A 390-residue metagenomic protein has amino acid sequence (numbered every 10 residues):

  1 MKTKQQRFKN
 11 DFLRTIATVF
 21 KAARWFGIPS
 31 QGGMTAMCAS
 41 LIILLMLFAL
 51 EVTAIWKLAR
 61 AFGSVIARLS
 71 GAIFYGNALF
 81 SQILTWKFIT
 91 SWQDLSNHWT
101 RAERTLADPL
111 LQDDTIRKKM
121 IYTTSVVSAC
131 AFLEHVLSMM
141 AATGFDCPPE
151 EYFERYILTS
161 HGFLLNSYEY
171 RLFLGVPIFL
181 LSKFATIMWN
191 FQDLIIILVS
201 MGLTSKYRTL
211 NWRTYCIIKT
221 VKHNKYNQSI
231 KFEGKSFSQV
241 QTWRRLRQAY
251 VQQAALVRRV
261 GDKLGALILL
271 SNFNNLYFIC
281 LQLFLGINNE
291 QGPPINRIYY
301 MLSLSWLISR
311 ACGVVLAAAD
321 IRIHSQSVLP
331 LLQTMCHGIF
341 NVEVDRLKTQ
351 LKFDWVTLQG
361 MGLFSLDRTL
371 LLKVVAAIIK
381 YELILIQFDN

Functional and structural regions predicted by a protein language model:
M1-E51, K118-V136, M140, T220-N390: Terminal membrane-anchoring module of integral membrane proteins
T18-W56, S70-D113: N-terminal functional module detector in eukaryotic proteins
L41-G71, Y75, L106-I195, C216-F232 (+1 more regions): Helix-loop-helix junctions within predominantly alpha-helical proteins
A59-F62, T85-L106, V136-Y156, S200-L210 (+3 more regions): Juxtamembrane interfacial secondary-structure elements that flank transmembrane helices in multi-pass membrane proteins
S70-S91, K183-T209, L307-D320: Hydrophobic alpha-helical membrane-embedded segments
G71, Y75-A78, D94, H98-R101 (+9 more regions): Charged, amphipathic alpha-helical oligomerization/scaffolding segments
L172-K183, M188-K206, S238, T242-R245 (+3 more regions): Short, contiguous, pocket-lining structural segments that sit at or immediately flank catalytic/ligand-binding sites
